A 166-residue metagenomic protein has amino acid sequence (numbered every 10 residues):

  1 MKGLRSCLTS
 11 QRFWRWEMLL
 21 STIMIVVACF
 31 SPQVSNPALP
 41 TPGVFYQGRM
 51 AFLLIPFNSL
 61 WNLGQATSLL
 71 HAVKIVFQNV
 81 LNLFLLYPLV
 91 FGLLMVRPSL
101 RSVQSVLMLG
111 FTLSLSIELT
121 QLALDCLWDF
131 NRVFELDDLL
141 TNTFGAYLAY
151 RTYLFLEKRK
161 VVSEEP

Functional and structural regions predicted by a protein language model:
M1-V133, Y147-P166: Bulky hydrophobic segments
F134-T143: Membrane-interface transmembrane-helix boundary segments in multi-pass integral membrane proteins
